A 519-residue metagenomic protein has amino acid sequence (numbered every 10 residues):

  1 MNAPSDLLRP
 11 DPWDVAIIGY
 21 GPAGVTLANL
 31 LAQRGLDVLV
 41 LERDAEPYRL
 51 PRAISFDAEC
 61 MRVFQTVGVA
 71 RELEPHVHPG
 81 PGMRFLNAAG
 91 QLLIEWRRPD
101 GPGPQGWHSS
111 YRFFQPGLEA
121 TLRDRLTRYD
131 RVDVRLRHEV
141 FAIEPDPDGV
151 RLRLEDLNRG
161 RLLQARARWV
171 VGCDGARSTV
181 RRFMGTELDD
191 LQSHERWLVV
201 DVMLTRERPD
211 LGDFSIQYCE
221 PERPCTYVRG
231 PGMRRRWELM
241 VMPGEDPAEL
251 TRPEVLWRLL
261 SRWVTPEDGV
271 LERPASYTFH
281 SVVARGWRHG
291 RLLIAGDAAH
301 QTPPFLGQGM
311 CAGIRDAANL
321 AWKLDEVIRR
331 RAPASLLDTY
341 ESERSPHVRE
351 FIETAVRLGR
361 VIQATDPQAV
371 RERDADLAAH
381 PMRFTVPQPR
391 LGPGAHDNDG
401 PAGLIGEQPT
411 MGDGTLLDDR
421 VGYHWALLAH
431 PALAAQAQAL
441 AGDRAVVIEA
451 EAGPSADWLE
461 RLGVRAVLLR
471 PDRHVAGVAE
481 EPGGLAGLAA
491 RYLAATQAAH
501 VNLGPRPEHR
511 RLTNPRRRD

Functional and structural regions predicted by a protein language model:
M1-D14, I18, Q33-R34, R43 (+8 more regions): Helical substrate-recognition/capping region of FAD-dependent monooxygenase/halogenase enzymes
D11-W13, R159-W169: Core beta-strand elements of the Rossmann-like FAD/NAD(P) dinucleotide-binding domain in flavoenzyme oxidoreductases
G24-V25: N-terminal Rossmann-fold NAD(P) dinucleotide-binding loop
A32-R52: Glycine-rich FAD pyrophosphate-binding loop
R52, D57-R125: Active-site-adjacent segment of FAD-dependent monooxygenases/related oxidoreductases
D124, W169, C173-F279: Conserved FAD-binding catalytic core of PHBH/FMO-like flavoproteins
L136-V150: A conserved short coil-to-beta-strand element within the FAD-binding core of flavoproteins
M233, E249-A312, H347, F351-T354: FAD/FMN-dependent oxidoreductases across multiple families
